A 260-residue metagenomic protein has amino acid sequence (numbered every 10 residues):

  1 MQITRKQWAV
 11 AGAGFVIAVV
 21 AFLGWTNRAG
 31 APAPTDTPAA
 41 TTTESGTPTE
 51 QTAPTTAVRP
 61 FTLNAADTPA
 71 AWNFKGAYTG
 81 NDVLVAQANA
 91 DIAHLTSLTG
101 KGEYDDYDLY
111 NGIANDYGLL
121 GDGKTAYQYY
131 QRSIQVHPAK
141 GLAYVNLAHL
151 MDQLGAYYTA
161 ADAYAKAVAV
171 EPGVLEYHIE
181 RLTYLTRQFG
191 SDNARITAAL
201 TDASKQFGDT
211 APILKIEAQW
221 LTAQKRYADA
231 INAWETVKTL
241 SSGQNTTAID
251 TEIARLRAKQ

Functional and structural regions predicted by a protein language model:
I3-I17, F22-D108: N-terminal leader/linker segments that initiate helical-solenoid repeat arrays
G14-I17, P34, D202-Q260: Terminal, low-structured helical/coil segments at or just beyond the last alpha-helical repeat
L84-H94, L120-R132, Q153-K166, F189-D202 (+1 more regions): Structural signature of tandem alpha-helical TPR/SEL1-like repeats, specifically the intra-repeat loop/turn
S97-K101, Q131-Q135, A165-A169, T201-K205 (+1 more regions): Conserved structural position within tetratricopeptide repeats
E103-Y104, P138, P172, F207-G208 (+1 more regions): Short coil turns that delineate tetratricopeptide repeat
Y107-D108, G141-L142, L175-E176, A211-P212 (+1 more regions): Helix-start (N-cap) detector for alpha-helical repeat units in TPR-like alpha-solenoids, especially tetratricopeptide
G112, N146, E180-R181, I216 (+1 more regions): Canonical tetratricopeptide repeat
N115, H149, T183-Y184, Q219 (+1 more regions): Residue-level recognition of tetratricopeptide repeat
